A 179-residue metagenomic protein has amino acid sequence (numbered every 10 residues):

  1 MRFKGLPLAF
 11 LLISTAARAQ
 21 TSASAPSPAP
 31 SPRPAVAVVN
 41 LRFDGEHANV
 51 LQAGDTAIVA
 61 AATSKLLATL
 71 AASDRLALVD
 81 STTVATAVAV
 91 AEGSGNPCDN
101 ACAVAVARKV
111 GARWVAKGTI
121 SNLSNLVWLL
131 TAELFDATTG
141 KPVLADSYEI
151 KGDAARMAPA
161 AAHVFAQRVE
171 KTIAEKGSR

Functional and structural regions predicted by a protein language model:
M1-P7: Bacterial N-terminal signal peptides that target proteins for export
S14-A16: N-terminal signal peptide c-region/cleavage motif recognized by signal peptidases
Q20-V36, F43-G45, S64-L66, A72-L76 (+3 more regions): C-terminal/domain-edge helix-coil "capping" segments
V39-L41, S81-T82, T119-I120: Active-site-proximal beta-strand/loop segments in catalytic clefts of secreted hydrolases
F43-A48, V84-T86: A short, flexible beta-alpha/helix-coil linker loop
A48-A61: Glycine- and acidic-residue-enriched helix-capping/strand-helix junction motifs
A48-N49, V90-A91, W128: Short, well-ordered secondary-structure micro-motifs
A72-K117: Short, solvent-exposed, polar/charged sequence segments at loop or secondary-structure edges
